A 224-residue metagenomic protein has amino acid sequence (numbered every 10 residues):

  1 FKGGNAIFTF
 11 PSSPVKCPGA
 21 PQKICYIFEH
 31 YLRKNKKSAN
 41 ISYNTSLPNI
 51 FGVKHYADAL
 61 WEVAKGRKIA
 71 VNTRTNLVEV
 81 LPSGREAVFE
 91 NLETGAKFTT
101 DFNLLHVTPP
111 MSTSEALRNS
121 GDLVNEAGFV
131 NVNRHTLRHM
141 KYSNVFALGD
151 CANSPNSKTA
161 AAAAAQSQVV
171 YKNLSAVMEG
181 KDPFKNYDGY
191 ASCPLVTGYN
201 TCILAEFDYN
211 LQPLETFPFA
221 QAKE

Functional and structural regions predicted by a protein language model:
F1-A39, F51: Rossmann-like NAD(P)H-binding beta-loop-alpha module
F1-K2, D101-A165, A176: FAD-site-proximal beta/loop scaffold in flavoenzymes
P11, S46-P48, D150: Cofactor-binding loop segments of dinucleotide-utilizing enzymes, especially the Rossmann-like FAD- and NAD(P)+-binding
K16-Y31, A162-V169, T201-F207: Short, electropositive alpha-helical surface patch
P21-I24, Y56-A59, N119-L123, A160-A163 (+1 more regions): Short, glycine/charged-enriched secondary-structure capping and boundary segments
R33-A127: A Rossmann-like FAD-binding core segment of flavoenzymes
L174-E224: C-terminal, flexible cofactor-proximal segment of oxidoreductases
